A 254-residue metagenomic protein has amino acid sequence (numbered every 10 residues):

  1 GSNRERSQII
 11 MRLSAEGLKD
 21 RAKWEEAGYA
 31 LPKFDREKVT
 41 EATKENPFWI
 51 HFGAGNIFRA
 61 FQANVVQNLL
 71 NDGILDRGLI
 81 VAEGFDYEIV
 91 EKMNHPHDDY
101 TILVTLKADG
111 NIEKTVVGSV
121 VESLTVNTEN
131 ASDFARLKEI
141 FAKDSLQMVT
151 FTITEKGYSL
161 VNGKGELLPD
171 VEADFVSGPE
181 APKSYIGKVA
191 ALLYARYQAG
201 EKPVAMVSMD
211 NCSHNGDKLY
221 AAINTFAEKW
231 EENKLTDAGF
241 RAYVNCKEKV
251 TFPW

Functional and structural regions predicted by a protein language model:
G1-I10: Short, Lys/Arg-enriched N-terminal segments with co-localized hydrophobic residues within the first ~10-30 amino acids
I9-W254: Non-transmembrane, aqueous-exposed alpha-helical and coiled segments at domain scale
